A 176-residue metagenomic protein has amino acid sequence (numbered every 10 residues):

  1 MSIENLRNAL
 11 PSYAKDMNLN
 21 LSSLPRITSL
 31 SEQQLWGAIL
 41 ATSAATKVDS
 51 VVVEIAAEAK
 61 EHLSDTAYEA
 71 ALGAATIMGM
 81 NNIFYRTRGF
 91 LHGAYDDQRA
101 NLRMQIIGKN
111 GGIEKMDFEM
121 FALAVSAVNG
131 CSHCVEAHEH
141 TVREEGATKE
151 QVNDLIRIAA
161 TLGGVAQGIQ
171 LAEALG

Functional and structural regions predicted by a protein language model:
M1-G176: Hydrophobic alpha-helical segments
